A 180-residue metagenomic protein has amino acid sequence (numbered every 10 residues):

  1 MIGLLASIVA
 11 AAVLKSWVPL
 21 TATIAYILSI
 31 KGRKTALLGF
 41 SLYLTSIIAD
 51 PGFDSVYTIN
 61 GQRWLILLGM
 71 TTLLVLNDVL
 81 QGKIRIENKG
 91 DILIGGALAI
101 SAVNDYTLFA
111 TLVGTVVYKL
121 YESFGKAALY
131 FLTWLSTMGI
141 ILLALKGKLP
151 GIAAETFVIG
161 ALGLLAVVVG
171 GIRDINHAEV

Functional and structural regions predicted by a protein language model:
M1-G3, L20, K34-L38, L65 (+3 more regions): Alpha-helical transmembrane segments of integral membrane proteins
M1-I59, P150, H177-A178: N-terminal topogenic module of multi-pass integral membrane proteins
P19-I27, G39-Y43, R63-T72, T107-Y118 (+1 more regions): Hydrophobic core segments of alpha-helical transmembrane domains in multi-pass membrane proteins
T35-S46, D91-A97, G114, A128-M138: Central hydrophobic cores of alpha-helical transmembrane segments in multi-pass integral membrane proteins
P51, L74-V75, M138: Transmembrane alpha-helical segments of multi-pass membrane transport proteins and ion-pumping complexes
I59-A128: Membrane-proximal helix-loop-helix units in multi-pass membrane proteins
L120-V180: C-terminal transmembrane helix-loop-helix hairpin of multi-pass membrane proteins
